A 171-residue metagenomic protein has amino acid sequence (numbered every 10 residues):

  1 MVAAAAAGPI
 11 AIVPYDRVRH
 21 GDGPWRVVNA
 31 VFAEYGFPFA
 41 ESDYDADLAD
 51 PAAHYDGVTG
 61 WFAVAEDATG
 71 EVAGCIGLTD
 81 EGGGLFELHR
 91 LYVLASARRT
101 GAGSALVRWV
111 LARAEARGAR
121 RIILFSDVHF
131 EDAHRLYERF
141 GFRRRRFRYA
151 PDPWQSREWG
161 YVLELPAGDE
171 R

Functional and structural regions predicted by a protein language model:
M1-I10, A167-R171: Short, low-complexity, intrinsically disordered N-terminal peptides in bacterial proteins
I10, P14-H89, L94-A95, V107-W109 (+3 more regions): Acetyl-CoA-dependent GNAT
Y35, R117, F125: Residue-level signal for short amphipathic helical patches enriched in basic/charged and nearby hydrophobic residues
S42-D45, T100, Q155: Non-catalytic, surface-exposed connector residues within folded enzymatic/regulatory domains
H54, R120-H134, E138-R171: C-terminal "cap" of GNAT-fold acetyltransferases
E71, L85-F86, L94-R108, E115-R117 (+2 more regions): Conserved glycine-rich acetyl-CoA-binding loop
